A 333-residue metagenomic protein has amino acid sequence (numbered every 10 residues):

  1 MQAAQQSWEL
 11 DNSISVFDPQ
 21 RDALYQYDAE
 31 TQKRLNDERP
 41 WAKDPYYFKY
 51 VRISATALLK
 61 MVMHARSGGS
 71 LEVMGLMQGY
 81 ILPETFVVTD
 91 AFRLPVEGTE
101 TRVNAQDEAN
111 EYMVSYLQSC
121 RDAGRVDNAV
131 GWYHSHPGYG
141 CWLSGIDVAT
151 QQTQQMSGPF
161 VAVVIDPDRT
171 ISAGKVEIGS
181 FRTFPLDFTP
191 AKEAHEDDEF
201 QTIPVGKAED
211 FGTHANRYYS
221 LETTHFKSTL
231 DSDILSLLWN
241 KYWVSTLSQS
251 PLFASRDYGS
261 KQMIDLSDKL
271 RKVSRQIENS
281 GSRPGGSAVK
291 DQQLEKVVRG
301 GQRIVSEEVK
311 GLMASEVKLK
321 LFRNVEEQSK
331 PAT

Functional and structural regions predicted by a protein language model:
M1-G131, P137-T333: MPN/JAMM (Mov34/JAB) isopeptidase/deubiquitinase module and associated MPN-bearing subunits/adaptors in ubiquitin
